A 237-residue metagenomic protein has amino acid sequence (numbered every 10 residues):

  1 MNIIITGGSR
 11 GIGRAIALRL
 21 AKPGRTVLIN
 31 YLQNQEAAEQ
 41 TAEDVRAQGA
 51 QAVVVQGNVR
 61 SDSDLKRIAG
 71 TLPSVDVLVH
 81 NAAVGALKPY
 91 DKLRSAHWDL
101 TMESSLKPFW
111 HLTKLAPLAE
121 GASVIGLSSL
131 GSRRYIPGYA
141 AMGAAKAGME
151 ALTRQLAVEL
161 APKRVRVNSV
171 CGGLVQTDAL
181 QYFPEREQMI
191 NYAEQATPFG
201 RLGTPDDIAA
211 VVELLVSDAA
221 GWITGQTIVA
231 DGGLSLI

Functional and structural regions predicted by a protein language model:
S9-R10: Conserved glycine-rich cofactor-binding loop
R25-E39: Conserved glycine-rich Rossmann-like NAD(P)H-binding loop of the short-chain dehydrogenase/reductase
N81-L87, G232-G233: Conserved NAD(P)H cofactor-binding loop of Rossmann-fold oxidoreductase domains
P89-Y90, R94-M102, A193: Substrate-binding pocket helix/loop in short-chain dehydrogenase/reductase
I125-G148, T153-P162, L174-V175: Catalytic loop of short-chain dehydrogenase/reductase
R134, E213, T224-I237: Short C-terminal tail/terminal secondary-structure segment of NAD(P)H-dependent dehydrogenase/reductase domains
A161, R166, I223-G225: Short, small/polar-rich loop/turn modules that mediate ligand/substrate recognition or access, typified
